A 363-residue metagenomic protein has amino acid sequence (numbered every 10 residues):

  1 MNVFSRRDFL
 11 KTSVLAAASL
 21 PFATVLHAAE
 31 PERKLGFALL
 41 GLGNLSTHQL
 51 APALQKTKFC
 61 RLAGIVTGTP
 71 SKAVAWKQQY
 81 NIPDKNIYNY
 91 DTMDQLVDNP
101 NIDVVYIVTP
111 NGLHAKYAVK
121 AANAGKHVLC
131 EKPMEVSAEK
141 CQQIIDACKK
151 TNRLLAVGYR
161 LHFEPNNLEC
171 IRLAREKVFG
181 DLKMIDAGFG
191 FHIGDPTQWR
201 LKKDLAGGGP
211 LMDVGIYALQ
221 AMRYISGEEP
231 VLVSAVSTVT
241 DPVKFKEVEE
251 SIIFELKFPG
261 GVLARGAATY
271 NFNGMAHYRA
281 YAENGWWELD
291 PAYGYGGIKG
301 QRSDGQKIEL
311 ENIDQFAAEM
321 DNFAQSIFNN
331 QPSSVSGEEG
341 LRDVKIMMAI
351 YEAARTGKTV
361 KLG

Functional and structural regions predicted by a protein language model:
M1-A17: N-terminal secretory signal peptides and thylakoid transit peptides that target proteins across membranes
S13-N81: N-terminal Rossmann-like dinucleotide-binding module
L20, R160, A276-K345, V360-G363: C-terminal glycine/acidic-rich active-site capping loop/insertion
R33, L45, L154, L161-F245 (+1 more regions): Predominantly a Rossmann-like dinucleotide-binding segment in NAD(P)-dependent oxidoreductases
L39, N89, C130, V136 (+3 more regions): Hydrophobic residues in well-ordered beta-strands that form the structural core
K85-D91: Conserved SAM-binding strand-loop segment of SAM-dependent methyltransferases
D103-V104, P110-N111, A115-H162, K177: Beta-strand-loop-alpha-helix segment that lines the small-molecule cofactor/substrate pocket of alpha/beta enzymes
Q220-G296, A317-P332: Contiguous beta-strand/loop segments that form the cofactor/metal-binding neighborhood of enzyme cores
